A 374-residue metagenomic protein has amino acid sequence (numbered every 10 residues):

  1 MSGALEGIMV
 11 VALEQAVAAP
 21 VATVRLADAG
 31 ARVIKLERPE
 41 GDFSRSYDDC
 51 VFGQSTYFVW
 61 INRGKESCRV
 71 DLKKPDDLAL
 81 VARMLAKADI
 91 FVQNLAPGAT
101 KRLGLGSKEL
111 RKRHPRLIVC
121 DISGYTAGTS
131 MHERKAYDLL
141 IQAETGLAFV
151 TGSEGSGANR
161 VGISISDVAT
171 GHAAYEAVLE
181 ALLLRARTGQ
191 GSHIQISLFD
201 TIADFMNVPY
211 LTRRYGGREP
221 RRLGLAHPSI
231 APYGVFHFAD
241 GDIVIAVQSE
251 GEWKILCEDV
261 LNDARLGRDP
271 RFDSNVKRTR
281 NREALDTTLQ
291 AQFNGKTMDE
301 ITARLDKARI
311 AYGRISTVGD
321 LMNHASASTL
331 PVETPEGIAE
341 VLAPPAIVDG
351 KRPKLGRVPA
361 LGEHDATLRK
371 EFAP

Functional and structural regions predicted by a protein language model:
M1-M9, R221, H237-F238, S316-P374: Terminal low-complexity tails and localization/encapsulation signals of metabolic enzymes
M1-R187, T334, A360, H364-P374: N-terminal helix-loop segment corresponding to the beta1-alpha1 unit of nucleotide/adenylate-binding folds
V33, D306-L321: Short, well-structured beta-strand/strand-turn elements
E40, G124-T126, L198-A203, D240-D242 (+2 more regions): Glycine-rich beta-alpha junction loops
A127, G155-I163, A186-I202, R221-P228 (+1 more regions): Conserved Rossmann-fold dehydrogenase catalytic segment
S156-I165, H237-G241, G350-R352: Flexible glycine/proline-enriched surface loops and loop-helix/loop-strand junctions
G171-G191, D204-R214, E258-N262, G267: Oxidoreductase and adenylate-handling cofactor-binding alpha/beta cores
A231-A308, Y312: Aromatic-enriched alpha-helical interface/lid elements that frame and gate functional surfaces
